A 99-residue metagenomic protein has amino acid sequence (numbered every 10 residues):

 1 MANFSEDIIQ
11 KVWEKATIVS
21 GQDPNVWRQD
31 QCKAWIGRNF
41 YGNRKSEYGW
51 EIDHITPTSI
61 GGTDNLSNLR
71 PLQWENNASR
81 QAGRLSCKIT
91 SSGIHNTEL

Functional and structural regions predicted by a protein language model:
A2-W50, Q73: Short cysteine-rich loop/turn motifs with clustered Cys
I8-I9, I18, I36, I52-I55 (+3 more regions): Weak global preference for isoleucine
V19-G21, S59, R80-R84: Substrate-binding/catalytic groove segments of enzymes that remodel or degrade extracellular structural polymers
F40-Y41, G61-D64: Short glycine-biased active-site loop of nucleotidyltransferases that positions the nucleotide triphosphate and helps
E47-I60, N68-E75: Histidine-centered catalytic micro-motifs used for acid/base chemistry in nuclease and nucleotide-processing active
N65-S92, N96: Short Cys/His-centered divalent metal-binding micro-motifs
